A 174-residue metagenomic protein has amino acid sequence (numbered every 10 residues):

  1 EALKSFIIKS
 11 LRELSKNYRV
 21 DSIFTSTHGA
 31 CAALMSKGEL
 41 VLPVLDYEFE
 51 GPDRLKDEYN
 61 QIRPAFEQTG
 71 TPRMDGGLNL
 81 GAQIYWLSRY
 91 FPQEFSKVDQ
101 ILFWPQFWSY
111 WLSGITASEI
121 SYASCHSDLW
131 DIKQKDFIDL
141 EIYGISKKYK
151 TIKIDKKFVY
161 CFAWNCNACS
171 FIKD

Functional and structural regions predicted by a protein language model:
E1-P43, R54, K97, T151-I152: N-terminal glycine/serine-rich phosphate-binding loop of ATP-dependent small-molecule kinases, especially carbohydrate
K16, E58-Q61, F137: Short, charged/polar low-complexity linear motifs in solvent-exposed/disordered segments
I23, F49, L87: Residue-level signal for inorganic ion chemistry
G29, E50-G51, Q106-F107: Short glycine-enriched loops at secondary-structure junctions
E39-G51, C125-L129: A charged helix-plus-loop insertion that forms the helical arch/lid used to bind and gate nucleic-acid substrates
E48-P64: Short alpha-helix plus adjacent loop in nuclease-associated cores
E67-D174: Gly/Ser/Thr-rich active-site cleft segment
